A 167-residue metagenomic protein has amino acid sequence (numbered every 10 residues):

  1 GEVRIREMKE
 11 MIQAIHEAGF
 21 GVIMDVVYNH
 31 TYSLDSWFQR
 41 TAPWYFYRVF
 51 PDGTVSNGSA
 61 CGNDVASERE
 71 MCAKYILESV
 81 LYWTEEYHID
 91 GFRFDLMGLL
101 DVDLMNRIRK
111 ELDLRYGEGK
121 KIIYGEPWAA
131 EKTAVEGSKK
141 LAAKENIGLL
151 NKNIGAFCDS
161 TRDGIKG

Functional and structural regions predicted by a protein language model:
G1-Y87, M97, D101-Y116, I122 (+1 more regions): Substrate-binding/active-site clefts of carbohydrate-active enzymes
A18, L96-G167: Active-site-proximal helices and loops of the catalytic beta/alpha 8
